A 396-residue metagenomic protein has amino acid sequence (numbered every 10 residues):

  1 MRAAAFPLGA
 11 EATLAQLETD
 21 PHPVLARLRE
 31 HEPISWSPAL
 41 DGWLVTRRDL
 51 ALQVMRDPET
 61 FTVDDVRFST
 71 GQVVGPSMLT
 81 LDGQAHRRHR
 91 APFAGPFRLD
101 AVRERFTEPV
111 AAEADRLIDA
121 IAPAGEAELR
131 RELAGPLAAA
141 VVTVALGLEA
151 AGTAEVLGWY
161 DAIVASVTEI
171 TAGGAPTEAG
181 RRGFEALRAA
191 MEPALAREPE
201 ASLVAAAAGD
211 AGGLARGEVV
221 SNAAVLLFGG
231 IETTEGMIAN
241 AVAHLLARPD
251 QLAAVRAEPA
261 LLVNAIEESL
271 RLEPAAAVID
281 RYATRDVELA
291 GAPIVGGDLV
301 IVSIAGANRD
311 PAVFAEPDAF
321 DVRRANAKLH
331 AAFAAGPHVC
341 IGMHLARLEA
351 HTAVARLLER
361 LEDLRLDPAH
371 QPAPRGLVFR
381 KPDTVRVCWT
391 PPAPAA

Functional and structural regions predicted by a protein language model:
M1-A396: Cytochrome P450
